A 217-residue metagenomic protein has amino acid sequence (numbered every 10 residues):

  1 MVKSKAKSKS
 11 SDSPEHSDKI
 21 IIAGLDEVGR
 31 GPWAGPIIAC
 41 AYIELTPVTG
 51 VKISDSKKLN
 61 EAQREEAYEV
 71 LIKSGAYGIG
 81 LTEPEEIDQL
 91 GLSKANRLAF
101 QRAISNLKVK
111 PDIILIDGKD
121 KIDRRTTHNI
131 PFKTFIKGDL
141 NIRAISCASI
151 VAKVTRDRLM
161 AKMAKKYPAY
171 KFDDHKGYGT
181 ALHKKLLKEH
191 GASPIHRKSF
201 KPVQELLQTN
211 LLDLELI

Functional and structural regions predicted by a protein language model:
M1-I217: RNase H-like, Mg2+-dependent phosphodiesterase core, and more generally RNA phosphate-backbone-engaging helix-loop
